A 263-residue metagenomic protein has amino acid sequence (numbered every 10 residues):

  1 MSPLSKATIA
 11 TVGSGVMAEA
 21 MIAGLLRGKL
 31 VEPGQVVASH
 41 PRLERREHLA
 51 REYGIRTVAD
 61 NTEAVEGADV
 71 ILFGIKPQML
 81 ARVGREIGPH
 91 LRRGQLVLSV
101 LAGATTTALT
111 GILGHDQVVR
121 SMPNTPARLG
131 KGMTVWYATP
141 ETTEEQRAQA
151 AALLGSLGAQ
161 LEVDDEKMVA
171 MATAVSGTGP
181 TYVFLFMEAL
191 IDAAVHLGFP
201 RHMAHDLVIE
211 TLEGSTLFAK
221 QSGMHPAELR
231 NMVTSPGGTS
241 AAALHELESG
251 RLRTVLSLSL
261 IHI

Functional and structural regions predicted by a protein language model:
M1-E52, T57-A59, E66, V195-L197: NAD(P)+-binding Rossmann beta1-loop-alpha1 motif at the extreme N-terminus of oxidoreductases
V36, R46, A64, L80 (+3 more regions): Small-residue helix-packing motif on alpha-helices
V37, L43, Y53, N61-W136 (+1 more regions): Rossmann-like NAD(P)(H) cofactor-binding subdomain of soluble oxidoreductases
A108-Q117, M133-M171, Y182-Q221: Internal alpha-helical scaffold of NAD(P)-dependent oxidoreductase catalytic cores
A159, L197-S259: C-terminal substrate-binding/catalytic lobe of Rossmann-fold NAD(P)-dependent oxidoreductases
M168-A174, P226-N231: Short pre-catalytic strand/loop immediately N-terminal to key active-site residues, enriched for Gly-Thr
G179: Aromatic-residue-lined binding/catalytic grooves and analogous aromatic/hydrophobic interfacial grooves in multimeric
I261-I263: Conserved small/polar residues in nucleotide/adenosyl-binding loops
